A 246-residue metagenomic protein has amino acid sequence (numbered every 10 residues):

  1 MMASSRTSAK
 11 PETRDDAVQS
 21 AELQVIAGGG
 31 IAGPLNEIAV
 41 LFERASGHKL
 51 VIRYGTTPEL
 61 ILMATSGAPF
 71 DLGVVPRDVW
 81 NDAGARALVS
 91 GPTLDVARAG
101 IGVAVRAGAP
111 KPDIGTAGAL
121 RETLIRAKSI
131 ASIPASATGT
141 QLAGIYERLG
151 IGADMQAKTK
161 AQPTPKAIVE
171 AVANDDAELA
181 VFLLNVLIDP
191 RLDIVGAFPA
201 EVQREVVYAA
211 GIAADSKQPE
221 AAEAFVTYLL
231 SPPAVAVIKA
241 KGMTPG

Functional and structural regions predicted by a protein language model:
M2-A68, R77-D78, D82-R86, G91-A99 (+1 more regions): Exported/periplasmic ABC-transporter solute-binding proteins
